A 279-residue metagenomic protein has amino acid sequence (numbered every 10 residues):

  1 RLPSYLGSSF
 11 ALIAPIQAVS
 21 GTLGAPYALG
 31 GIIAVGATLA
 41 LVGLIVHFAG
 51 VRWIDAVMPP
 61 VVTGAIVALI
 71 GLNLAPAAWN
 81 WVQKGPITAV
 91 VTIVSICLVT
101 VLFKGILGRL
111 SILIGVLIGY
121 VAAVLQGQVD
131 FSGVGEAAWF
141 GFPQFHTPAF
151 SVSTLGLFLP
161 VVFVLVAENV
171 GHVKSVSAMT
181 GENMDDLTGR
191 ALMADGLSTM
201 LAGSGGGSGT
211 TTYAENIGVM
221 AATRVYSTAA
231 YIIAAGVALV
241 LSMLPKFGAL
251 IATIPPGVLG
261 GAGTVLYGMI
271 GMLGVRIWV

Functional and structural regions predicted by a protein language model:
R1, L159-T228: Membrane-embedded helical hairpins/re-entrant loop segments and their flanking transmembrane helices within multi-pass
L2-L12, I54-T63, G108-I114, L187 (+3 more regions): Short, non-helical or kinked segments that cap or interrupt transmembrane helices
P3-I33: Membrane-interface helix-loop-helix modules in multi-pass membrane proteins
I13-T22, R52, P76-W81, K174-M179 (+3 more regions): Generic transmembrane alpha-helix signature in multi-pass membrane proteins, especially transporters/channels
I16-L23, T100, N216-Y231, V237-S242: Interfacial segments of multi-pass membrane proteins
G21-D130, A235, V240-V279: Membrane-embedded alpha-helical modules
A25-P26, P60-V62, I87, H146-L155 (+3 more regions): Membrane-interfacial loop-to-helix junctions in multi-pass transporters
S111-G189: Helix-loop-helix hairpins and the membrane-proximal interhelical loops of multi-pass alpha-helical transport proteins
